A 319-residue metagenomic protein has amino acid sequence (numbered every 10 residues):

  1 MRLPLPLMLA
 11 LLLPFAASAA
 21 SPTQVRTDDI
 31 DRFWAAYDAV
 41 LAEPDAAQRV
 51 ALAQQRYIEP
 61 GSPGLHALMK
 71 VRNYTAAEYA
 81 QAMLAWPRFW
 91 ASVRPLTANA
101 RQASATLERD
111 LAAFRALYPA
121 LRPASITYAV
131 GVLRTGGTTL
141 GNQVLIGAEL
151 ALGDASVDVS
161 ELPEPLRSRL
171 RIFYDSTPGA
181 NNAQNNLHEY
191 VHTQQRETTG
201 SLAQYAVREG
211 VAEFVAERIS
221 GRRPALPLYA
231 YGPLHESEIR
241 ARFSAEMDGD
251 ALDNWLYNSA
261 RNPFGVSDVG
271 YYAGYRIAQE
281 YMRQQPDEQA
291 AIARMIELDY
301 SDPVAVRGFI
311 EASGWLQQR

Functional and structural regions predicted by a protein language model:
M1-P4: Positively charged n-region of N-terminal signal peptides that target proteins for export
P6-A16: Bacterial N-terminal signal peptides
A20-A80, L84: N-terminal mature-domain "stem" immediately C-terminal to a signal peptide or N-terminal signal-anchor/transmembrane
P22-D45, T199-A245, S313: Post-HExxH zinc-binding segment in Zn-dependent metallohydrolases
A46-A53, L121-V130, G200-Q204, R223-A230 (+1 more regions): Surface-exposed patches in mature extracellular/periplasmic domains of secreted proteins
Q54-G61, A124-T139, G232, E297-S301: Acidic helix-start/capping segments at beta-turn-to-alpha-helix junctions
G61, S244-R319: Pan-zinc metallopeptidase signature
Q81-G221: Acidic/His-rich structured neighborhood in mature extracellular/periplasmic domains
